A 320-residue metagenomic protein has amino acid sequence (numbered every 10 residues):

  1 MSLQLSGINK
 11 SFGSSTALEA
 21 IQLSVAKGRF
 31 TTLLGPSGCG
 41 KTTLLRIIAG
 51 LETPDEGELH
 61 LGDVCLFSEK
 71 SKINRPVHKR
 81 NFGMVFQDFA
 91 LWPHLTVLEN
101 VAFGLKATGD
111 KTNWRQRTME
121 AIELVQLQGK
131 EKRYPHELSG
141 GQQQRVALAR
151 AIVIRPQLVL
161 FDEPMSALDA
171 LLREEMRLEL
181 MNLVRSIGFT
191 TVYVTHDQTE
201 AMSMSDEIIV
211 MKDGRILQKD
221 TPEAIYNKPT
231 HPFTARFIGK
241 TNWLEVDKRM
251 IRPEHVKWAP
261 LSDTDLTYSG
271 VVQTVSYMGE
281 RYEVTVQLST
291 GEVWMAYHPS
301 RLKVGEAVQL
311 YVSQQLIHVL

Functional and structural regions predicted by a protein language model:
Q4, S24, H60, Q309-Y311: ABC ATPase nucleotide-binding domain
L34-P36: The feature captures the beta-strand-to-loop junction immediately N-terminal to the Walker
A49: Helix-to-loop junction immediately C-terminal to a conserved catalytic motif
D55-E58, D213: Conserved coupling/switch loops of ABC nucleotide-binding domains, chiefly the family-specific signature
G57-E69: Conserved ABC transporter NBD signature motif
R80-G83, Q87, L91-T230: ABC ATPase nucleotide-binding domains
T241, R249-L320: Non-catalytic connector elements of ABC transporters
